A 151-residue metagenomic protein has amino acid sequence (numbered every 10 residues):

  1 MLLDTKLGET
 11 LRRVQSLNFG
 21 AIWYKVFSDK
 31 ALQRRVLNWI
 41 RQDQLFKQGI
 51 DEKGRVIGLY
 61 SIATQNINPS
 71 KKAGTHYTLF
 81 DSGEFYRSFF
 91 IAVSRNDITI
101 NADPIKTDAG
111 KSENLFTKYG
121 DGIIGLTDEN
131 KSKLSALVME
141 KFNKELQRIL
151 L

Functional and structural regions predicted by a protein language model:
M1-L151: Short, Lys/Arg-rich flexible segments
